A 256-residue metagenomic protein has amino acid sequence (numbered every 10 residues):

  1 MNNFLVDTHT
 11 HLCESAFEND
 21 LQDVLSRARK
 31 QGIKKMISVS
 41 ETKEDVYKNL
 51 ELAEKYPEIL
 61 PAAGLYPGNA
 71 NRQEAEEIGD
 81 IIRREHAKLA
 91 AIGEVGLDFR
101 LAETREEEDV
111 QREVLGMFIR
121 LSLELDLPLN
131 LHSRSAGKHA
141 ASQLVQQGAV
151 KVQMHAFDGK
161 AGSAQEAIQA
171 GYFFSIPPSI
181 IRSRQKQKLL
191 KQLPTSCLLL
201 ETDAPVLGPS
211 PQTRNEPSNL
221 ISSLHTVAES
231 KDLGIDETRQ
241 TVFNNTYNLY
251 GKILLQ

Functional and structural regions predicted by a protein language model:
M1-Q256: Mid-domain alpha/beta scaffold segments of enzyme catalytic cores
